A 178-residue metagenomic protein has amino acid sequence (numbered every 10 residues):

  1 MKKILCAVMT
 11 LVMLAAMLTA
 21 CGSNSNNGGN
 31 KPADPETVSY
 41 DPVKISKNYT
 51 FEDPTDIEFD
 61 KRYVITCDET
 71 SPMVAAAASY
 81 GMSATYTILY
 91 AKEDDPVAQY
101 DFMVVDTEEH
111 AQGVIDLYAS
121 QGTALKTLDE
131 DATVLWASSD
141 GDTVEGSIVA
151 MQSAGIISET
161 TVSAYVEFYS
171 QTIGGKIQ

Functional and structural regions predicted by a protein language model:
M1-V8: Positively charged n-region of N-terminal signal peptides that target proteins for export
L11-V12: Repetitive helical segments and hydrophobic/amphipathic motifs
A16-A20: C-terminal motif of bacterial Sec signal peptides marking the signal peptidase cleavage site
G22-S25: Bacterial signal peptide processing site
D34-Q178: Subset-of-secretome marker
